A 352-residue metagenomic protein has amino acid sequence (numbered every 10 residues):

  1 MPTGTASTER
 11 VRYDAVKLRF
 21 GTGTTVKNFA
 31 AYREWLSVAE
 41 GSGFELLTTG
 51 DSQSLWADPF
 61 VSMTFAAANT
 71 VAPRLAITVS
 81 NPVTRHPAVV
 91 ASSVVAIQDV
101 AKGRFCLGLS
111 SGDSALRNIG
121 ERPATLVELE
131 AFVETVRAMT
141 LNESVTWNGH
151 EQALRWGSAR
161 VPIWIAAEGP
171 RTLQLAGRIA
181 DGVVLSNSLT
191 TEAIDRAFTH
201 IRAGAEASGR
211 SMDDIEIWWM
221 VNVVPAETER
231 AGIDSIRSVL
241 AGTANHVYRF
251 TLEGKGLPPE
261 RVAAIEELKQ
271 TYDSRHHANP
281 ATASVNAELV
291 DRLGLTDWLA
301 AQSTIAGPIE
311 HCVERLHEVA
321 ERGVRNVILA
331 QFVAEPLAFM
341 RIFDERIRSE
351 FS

Functional and structural regions predicted by a protein language model:
M1-T78, V161: N-terminal beta1-alpha1-beta2 module of alpha/beta enzyme domains
P2-R12, R122-L154, I194-E321: An alpha-helical appendage that flanks or caps ligand/catalytic pockets
L18-A30, T78-A88, G157-E168, V223-A226 (+1 more regions): Active-site mouth loops of central-metabolism enzymes
L18-T24, L47-T49, R74-V79, F105-L109 (+4 more regions): Hydrophobic faces of well-ordered beta-strands that scaffold small-molecule active sites in alpha/beta enzyme cores
K27-A39, V90-S93, I165-L175, S235-I236 (+1 more regions): Short, acidic/polar
A39, G43, A66, I97 (+7 more regions): Conserved, mostly hydrophobic/aromatic
L46-N69, N81, D113-L116, N187-T191 (+1 more regions): Glycine-rich, proline-tolerant flexible connector loops at the mouths of alpha/beta enzymes
F60-S80, T84, F132-M139, A203-S208 (+1 more regions): Alpha-helix-loop-beta-strand connector modules within alpha/beta enzyme cores
